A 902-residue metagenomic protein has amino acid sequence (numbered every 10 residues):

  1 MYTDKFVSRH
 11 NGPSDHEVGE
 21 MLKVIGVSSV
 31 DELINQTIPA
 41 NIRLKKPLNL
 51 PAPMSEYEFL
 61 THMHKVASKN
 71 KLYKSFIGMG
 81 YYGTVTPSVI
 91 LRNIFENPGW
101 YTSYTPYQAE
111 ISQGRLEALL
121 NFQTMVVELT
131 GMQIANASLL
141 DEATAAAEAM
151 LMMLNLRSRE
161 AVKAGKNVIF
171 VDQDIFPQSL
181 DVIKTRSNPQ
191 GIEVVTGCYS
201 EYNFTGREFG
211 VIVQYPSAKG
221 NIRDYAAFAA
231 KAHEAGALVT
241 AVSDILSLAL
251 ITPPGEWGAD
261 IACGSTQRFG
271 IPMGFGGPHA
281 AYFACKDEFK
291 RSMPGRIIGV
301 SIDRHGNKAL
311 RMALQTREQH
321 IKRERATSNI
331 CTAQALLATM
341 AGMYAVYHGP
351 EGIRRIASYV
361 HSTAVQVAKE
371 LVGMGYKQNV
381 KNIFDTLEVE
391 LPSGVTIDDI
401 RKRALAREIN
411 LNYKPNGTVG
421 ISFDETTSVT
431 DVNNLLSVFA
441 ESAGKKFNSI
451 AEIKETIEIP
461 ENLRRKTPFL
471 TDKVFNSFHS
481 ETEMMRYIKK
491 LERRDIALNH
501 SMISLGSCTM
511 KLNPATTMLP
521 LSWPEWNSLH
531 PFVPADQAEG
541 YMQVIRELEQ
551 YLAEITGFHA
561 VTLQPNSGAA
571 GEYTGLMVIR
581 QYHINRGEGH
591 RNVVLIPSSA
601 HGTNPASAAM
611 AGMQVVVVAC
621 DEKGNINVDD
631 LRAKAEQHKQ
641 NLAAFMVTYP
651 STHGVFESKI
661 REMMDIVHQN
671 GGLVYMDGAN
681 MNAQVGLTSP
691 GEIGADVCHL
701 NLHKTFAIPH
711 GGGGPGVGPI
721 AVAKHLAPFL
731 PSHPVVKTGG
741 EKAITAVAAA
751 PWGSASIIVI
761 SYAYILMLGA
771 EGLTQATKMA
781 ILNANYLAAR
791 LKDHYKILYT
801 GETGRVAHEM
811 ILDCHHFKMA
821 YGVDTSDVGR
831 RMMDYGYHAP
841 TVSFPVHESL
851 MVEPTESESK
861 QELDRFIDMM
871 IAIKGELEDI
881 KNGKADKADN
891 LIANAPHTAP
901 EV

Functional and structural regions predicted by a protein language model:
M1-E20, V24, I34-F76, V85-Y101 (+12 more regions): Non-catalytic terminal extensions of PLP-dependent enzymes
V27-N41, A259-G264, A695: TRNA-binding/sensing appendages of the translation machinery
T105-P106, H530-V533, L563-P565, V618 (+1 more regions): Cysteine-centered functional microenvironments
M125-A146, G165, I169: A conserved hydrophobic secondary-structure block that centers on an alpha-helix together with its immediately flanking
A135, E193-G197, N379, N412 (+3 more regions): General small-molecule cofactor/ligand-binding pocket signal
T144-A309, L371, G375, F384 (+5 more regions): Conserved PLP-enzyme active-site core in the AAT-like
I271-A284, E288-F289, T332-L337, S422 (+6 more regions): Conserved phosphate/anionic-ligand binding catalytic regions in large, soluble enzymes, centered on
R311-T327, C331, V544-E549, N604-K623 (+2 more regions): A structural-propensity feature for long, helix-poor, extended segments
